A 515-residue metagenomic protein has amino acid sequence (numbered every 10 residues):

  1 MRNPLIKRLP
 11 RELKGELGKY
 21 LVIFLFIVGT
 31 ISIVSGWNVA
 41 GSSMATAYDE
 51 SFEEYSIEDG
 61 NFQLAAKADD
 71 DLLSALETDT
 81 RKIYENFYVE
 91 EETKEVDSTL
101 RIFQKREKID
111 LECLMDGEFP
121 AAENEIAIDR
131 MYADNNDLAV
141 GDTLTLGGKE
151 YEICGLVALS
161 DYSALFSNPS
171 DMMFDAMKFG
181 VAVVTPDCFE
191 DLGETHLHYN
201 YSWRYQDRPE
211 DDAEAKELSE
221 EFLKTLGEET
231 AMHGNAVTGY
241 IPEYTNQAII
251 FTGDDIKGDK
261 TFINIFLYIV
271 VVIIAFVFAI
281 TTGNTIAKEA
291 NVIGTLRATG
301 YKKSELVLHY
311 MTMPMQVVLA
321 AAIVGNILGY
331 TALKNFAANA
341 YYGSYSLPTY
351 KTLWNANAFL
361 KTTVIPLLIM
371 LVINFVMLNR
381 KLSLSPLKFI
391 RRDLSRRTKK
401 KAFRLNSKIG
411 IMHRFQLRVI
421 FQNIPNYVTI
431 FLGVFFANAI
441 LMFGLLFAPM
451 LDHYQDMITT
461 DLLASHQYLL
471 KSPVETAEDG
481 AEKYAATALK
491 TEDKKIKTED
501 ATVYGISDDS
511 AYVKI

Functional and structural regions predicted by a protein language model:
M1-S32, M311, M315, T398-N438: N-terminal Sec/SRP start-transfer signal
R2-A275, N284, A338, G343 (+2 more regions): Membrane transport/envelope proteins' first extracytoplasmic loop
N3, L384-K400: Short cytosolic juxtamembrane segments of multi-pass membrane proteins
R8-G18, F276-M315: Interfacial "coupling" helices/loops that link adjacent transmembrane helices in transporter permeases
V22-I33, K260-I280, P314-G325, A358-T362 (+3 more regions): Alpha-helical transmembrane segments of integral membrane proteins
F62, I411-I515: Juxtamembrane segments of multi-pass membrane proteins
A139, K302-K303, S385: Short coil/turn motifs that cap or connect alpha-helices
A279-T285, E289-N291, M315-L347, A356-S383: Small-residue-rich transmembrane alpha-helices
